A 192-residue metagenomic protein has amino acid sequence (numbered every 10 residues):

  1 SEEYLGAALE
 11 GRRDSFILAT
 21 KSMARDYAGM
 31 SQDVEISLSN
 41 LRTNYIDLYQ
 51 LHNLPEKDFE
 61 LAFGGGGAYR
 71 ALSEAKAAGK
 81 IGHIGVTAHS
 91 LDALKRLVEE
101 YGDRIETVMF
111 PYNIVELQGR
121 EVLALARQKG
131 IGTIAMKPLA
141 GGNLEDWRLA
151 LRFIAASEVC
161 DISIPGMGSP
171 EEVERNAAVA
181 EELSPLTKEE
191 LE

Functional and structural regions predicted by a protein language model:
S1-F16: N-terminal binding-site loop/beta-alpha segment at the start of enzyme catalytic domains that lines or forms
L5-A8, L94-L97, V173-N176: Hydrophobic packing residues within well-ordered alpha-helices of enzyme cores
L9, Y101, A180: Active-site catalytic pocket residues across diverse enzymes, especially alpha/beta-hydrolases
R12, A78, S157: Acidic-histidine catalytic/liganding microenvironments
F16-L18, I84, T133, S163: Hydrophobic/aromatic residues located in beta-strands of well-ordered beta-sheets within soluble catalytic
R25-E121, R127-I134: Glycine/proline-rich, positively charged, aromatic-decorated active-site loop/lid region on the catalytic face
R104, R120-E192: Structured C-terminal cap/extension of enzyme domains
